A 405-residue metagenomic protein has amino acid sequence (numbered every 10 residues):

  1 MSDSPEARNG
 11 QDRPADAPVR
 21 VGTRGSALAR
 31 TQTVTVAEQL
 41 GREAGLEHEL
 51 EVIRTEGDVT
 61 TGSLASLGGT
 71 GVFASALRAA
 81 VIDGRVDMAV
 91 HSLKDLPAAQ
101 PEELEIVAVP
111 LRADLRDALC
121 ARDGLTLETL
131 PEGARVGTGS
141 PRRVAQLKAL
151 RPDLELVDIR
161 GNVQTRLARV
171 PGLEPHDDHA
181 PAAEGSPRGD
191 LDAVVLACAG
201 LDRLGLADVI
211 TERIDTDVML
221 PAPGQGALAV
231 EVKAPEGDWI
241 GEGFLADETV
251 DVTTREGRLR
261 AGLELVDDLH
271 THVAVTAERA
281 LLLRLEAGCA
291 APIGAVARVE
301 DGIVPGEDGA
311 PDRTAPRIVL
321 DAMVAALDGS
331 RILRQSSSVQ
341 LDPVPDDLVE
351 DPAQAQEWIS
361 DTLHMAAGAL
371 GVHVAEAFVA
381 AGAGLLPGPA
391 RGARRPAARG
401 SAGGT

Functional and structural regions predicted by a protein language model:
S2-R54, G62, S66, V157-T405: Small-molecule-sensing regulatory modules
R20-G22, A89, V107, G137 (+1 more regions): Short, well-ordered beta-strand segments
G62-M88: Short, structured active-site "lid" loops
D87-V90, D192-A193: Short, Asp-centered acidic motifs that coordinate Mg2+ and/or phosphate in catalytic or ligand-binding sites
L93-L96, E102-D153, G237: A conserved helix-loop-strand patch within extracytoplasmic ligand-binding domains of the periplasmic binding
P97-A98, R203: Short glycine-rich, flexible loops that bind phosphorylated cofactors or substrates
